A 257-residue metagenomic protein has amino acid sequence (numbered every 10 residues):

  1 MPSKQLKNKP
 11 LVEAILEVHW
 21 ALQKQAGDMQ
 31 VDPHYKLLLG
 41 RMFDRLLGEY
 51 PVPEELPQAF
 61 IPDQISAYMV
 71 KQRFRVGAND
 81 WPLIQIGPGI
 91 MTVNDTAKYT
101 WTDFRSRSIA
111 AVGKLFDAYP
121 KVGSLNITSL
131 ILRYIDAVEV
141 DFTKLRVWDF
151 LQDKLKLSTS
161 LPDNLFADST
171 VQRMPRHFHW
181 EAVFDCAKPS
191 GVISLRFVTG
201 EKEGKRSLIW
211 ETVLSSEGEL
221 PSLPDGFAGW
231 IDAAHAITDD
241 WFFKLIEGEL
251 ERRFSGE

Functional and structural regions predicted by a protein language model:
M1-I86, E257: N-terminal low-complexity, intrinsically disordered segments
M1-S3, V70-R75, N126-E203, V213: Aromatic/basic-lined ligand-recognition segments that form π-stacking hydrophobic pockets flanked by Lys/Arg to engage
S3, D95-Y99, D225, G229: Short, solvent-exposed segments of well-ordered alpha helices
P10-E17, P82-K98, N126-I135, G204-E219: Glycine-rich, often proline-containing surface loops adjacent to acidic residues and nearby aromatics that form
A26-G48, T102-S124, L220-I237, F242: Extended intrinsically disordered, low-complexity coil regions enriched in Ser, Thr, Gly, Ala and often Pro
N79-Y119: Hydrophobic alpha-helical segments and helix pairs
S124-I135, G248-E257: Short, highly charged C-terminal tails/helix-capping segments
K205-E257: Long, compositionally biased interface segments
